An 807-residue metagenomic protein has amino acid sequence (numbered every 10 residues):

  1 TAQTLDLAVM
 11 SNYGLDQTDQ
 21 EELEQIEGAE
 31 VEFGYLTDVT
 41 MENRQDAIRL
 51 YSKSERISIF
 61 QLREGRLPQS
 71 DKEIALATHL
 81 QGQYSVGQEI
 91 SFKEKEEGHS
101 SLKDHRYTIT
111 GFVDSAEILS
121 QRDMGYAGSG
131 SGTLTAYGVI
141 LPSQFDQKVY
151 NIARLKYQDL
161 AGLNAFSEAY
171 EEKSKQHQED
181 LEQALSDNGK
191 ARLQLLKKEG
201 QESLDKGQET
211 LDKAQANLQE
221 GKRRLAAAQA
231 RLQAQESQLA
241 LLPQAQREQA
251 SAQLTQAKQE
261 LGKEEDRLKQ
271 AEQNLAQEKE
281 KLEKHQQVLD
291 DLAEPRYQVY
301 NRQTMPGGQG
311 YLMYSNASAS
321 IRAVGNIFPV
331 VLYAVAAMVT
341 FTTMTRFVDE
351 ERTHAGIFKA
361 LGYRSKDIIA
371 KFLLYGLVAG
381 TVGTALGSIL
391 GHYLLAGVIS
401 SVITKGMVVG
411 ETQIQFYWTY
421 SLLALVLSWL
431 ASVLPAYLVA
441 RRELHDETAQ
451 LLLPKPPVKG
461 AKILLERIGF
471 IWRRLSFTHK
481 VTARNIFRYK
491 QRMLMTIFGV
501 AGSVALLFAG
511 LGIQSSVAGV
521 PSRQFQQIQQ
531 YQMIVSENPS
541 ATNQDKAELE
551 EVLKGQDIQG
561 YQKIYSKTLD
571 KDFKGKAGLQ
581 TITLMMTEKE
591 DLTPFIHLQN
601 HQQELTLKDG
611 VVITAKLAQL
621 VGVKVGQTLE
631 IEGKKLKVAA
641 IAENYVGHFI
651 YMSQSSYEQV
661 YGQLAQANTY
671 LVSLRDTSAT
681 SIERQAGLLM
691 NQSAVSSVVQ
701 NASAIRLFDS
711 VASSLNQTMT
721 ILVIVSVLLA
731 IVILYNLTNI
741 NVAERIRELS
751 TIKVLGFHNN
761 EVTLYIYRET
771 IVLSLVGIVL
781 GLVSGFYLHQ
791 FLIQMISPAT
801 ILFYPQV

Functional and structural regions predicted by a protein language model:
T1, L373, A461-G502, N741-E744 (+1 more regions): N-terminal Sec/SRP start-transfer signal
T1-A334, S365, V520, Q524-M533 (+2 more regions): Membrane transport/envelope proteins' first extracytoplasmic loop
T1-A8, L377, A385, Q491-S516 (+2 more regions): Short, strongly hydrophobic transmembrane alpha-helices
G307-G310, A317, K366-A370, L374 (+6 more regions): Alpha-helical membrane-protein architecture signal
M338-L377, N716, T720, A730-S774: Interfacial "coupling" helices/loops that link adjacent transmembrane helices in transporter permeases
F341-T353, L377-V409, W418-H445, R747 (+2 more regions): Small-residue-rich transmembrane alpha-helices
L444-I463: Short cytosolic juxtamembrane segments of multi-pass membrane proteins
F477-D609, A615-K616: Juxtamembrane segments of multi-pass membrane proteins
